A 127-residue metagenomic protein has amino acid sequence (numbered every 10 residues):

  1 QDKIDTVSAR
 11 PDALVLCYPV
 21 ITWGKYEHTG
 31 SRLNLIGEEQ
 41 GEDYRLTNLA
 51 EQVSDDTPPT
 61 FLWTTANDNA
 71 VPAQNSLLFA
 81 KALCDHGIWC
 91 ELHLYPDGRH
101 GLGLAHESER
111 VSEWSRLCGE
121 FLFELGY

Functional and structural regions predicted by a protein language model:
Q1-S31, Q40, Y44-R45, L49: Primarily recognizes the serine-hydrolase "nucleophile elbow" in alpha/beta-hydrolase and SGNH/GDSL folds
R10-A13, T57-P59, H86-E91: Loop/turn elements at helix/coil->beta-strand transitions in domains of secreted/extracellular proteins
T22-W23, N67-V71: Acidic catalytic loop of the alpha/beta-hydrolase fold
L49-T57: Conserved serine/cysteine hydrolase catalytic core
D56, F61-T64, D68: Short beta-strand/loop motif that positions the catalytic acidic residue of the alpha/beta-hydrolase fold
W63, A73-Y127: C-terminal catalytic histidine-bearing segment of alpha/beta-hydrolase fold enzymes
